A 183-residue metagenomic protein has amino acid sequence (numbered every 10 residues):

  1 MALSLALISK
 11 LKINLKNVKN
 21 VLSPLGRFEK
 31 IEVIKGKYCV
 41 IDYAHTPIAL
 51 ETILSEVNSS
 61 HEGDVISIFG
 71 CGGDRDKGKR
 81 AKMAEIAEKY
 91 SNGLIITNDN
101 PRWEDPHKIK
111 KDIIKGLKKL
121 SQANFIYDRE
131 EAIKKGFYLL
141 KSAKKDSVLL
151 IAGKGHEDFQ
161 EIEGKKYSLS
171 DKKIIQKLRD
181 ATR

Functional and structural regions predicted by a protein language model:
L3-R183: ATP-dependent carboxylate-amine ligase
